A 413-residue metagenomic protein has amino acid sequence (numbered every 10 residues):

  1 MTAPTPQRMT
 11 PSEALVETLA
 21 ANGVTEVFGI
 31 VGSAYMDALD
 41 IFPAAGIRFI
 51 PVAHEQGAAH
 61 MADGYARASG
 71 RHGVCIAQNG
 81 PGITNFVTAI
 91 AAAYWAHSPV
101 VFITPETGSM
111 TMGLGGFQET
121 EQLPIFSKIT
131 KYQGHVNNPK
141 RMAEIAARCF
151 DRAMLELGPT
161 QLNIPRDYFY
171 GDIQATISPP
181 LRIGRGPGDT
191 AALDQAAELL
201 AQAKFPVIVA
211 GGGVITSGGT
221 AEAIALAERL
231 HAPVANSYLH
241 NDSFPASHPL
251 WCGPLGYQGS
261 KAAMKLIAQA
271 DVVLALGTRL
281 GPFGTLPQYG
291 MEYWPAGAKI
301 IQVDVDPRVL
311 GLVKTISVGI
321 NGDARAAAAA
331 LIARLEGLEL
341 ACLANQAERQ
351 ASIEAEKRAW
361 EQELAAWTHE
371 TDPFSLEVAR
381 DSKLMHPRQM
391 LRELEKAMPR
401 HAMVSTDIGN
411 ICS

Functional and structural regions predicted by a protein language model:
T2, D40-A45, I103-P105, I125-K131 (+3 more regions): Gly-rich Lys/Arg/Thr-decorated short loops/hinges at beta-loop-alpha junctions or inter-strand turns that position
T2-Q7, K140, N163, T176 (+1 more regions): Phosphate/pyrophosphate-binding active-site segments
T25-D63, I76, G188, Q195-V273 (+1 more regions): Anionic-ligand anchoring segments at beta-strand to alpha-helix junctions in alpha/beta enzyme folds, i.e., glycine
T25-G29, R48-I50, A68-T107, V209-G212 (+1 more regions): A short, small-residue-rich loop immediately preceding and capping a beta-strand
Y35-D37, G57-M61, P81-I90, Y94 (+3 more regions): Short glycine/serine/threonine-rich phosphate/pyrophosphate-binding segments that cradle anionic phosphate groups
F117-E156, Q269-A270, V318-G319, A327 (+1 more regions): Conserved thiamine diphosphate
R148, R152-Q202, P373-L376: Conformationally flexible catalytic loops at phosphate/diphosphate-handling active centers
G256-V309: Phosphate/diphosphate-binding loops
